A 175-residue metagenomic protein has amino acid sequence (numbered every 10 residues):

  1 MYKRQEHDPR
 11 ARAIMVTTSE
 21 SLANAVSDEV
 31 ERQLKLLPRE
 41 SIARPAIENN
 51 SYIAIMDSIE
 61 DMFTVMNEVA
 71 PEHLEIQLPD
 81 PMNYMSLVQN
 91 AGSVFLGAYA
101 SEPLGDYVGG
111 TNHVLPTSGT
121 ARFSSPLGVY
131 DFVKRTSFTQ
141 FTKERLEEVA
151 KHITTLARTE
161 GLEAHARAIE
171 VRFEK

Functional and structural regions predicted by a protein language model:
M1-Y2: Conserved small/polar residues in nucleotide/adenosyl-binding loops
E6-H7: Domain-scale recognition of functional cores that engage charged ligands
A11-R12: Residues at the starts of beta-strands that form the adenosine-phosphate
M15-L87: A glycine- and small/hydrophobic-rich beta-loop-beta segment that serves as a flexible "lid/hinge" or phosphate-binding
I59, N67-K175: C-terminal core of ALDH-fold dehydrogenases
